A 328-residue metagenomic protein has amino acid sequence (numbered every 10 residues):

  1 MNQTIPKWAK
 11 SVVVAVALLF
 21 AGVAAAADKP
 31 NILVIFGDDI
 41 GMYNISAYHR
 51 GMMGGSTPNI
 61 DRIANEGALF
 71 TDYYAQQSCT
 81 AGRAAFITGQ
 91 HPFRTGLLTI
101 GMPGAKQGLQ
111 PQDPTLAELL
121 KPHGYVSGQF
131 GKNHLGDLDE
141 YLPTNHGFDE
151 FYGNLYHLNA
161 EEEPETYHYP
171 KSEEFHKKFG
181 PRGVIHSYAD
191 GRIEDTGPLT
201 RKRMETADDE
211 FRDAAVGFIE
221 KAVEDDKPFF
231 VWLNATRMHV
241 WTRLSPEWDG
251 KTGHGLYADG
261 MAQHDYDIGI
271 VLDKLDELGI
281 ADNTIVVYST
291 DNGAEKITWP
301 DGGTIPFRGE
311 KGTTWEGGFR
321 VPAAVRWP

Functional and structural regions predicted by a protein language model:
M1-W8: N-terminal secretory signal peptides that target proteins for export/translocation
N2, V14-P328: Formylglycine-dependent sulfatase
